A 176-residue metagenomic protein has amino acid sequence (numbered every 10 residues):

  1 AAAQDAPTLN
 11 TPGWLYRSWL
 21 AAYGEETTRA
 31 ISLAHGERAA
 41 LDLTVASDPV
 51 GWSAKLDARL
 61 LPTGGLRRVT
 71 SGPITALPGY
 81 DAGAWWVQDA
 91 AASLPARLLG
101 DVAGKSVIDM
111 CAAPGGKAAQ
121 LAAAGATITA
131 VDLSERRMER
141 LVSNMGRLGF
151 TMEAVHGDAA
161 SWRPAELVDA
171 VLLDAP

Functional and structural regions predicted by a protein language model:
A1-P176: S-adenosylmethionine
